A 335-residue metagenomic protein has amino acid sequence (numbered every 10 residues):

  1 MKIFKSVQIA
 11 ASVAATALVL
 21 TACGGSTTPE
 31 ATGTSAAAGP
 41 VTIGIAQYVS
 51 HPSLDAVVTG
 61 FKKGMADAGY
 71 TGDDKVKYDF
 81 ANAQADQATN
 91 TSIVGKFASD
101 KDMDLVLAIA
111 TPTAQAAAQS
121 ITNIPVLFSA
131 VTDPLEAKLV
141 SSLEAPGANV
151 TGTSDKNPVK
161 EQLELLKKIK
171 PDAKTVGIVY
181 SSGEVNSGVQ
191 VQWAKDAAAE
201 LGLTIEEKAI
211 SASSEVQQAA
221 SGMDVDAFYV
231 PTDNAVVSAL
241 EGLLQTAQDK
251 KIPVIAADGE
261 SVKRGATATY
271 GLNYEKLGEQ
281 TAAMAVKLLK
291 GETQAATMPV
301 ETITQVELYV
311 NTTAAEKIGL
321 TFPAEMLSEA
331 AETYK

Functional and structural regions predicted by a protein language model:
M1-T21: Sec-dependent bacterial lipoprotein signal peptides
L20-S35: Bacterial lipoprotein signal-peptidase II cleavage site
P40-A68, D79-A88, G183-V185, D233-A235 (+1 more regions): Extracytoplasmic "Venus flytrap"
I43, F61, T151-A197, M298-A314: An alpha-beta-alpha
K77-S99, K208-M223: Structural motif
A83-S141, D233-Q248, I252: Beta-alpha junction/loop-to-helix N-cap segments that form part of ligand/metal-binding clefts
P134-A173, N273-T293: Hydrophobic alpha-helical segments within soluble ligand-binding/sensing domains
K287-K335: Hinge/cleft segment of the Venus flytrap/periplasmic-binding protein
